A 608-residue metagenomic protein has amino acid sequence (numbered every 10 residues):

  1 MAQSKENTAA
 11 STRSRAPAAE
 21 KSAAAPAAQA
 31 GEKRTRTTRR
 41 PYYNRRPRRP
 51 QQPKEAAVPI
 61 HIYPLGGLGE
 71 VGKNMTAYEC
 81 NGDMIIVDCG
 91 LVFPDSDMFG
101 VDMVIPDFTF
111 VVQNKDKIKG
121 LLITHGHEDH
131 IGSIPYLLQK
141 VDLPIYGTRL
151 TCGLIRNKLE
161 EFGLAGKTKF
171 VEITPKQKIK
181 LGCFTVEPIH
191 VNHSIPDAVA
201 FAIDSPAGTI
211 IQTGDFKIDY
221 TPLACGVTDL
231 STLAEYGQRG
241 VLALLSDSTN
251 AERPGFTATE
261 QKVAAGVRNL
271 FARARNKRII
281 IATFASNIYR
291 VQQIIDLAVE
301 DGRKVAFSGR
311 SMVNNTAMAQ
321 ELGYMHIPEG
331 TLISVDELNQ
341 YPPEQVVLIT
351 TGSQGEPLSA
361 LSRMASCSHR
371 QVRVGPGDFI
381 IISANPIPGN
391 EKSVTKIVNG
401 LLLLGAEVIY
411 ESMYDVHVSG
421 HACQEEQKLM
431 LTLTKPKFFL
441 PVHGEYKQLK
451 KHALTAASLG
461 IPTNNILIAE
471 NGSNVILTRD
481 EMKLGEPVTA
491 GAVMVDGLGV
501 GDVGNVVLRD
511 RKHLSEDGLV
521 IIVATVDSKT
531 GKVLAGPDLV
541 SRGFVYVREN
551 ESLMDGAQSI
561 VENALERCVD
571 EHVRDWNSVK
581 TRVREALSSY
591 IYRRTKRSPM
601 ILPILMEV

Functional and structural regions predicted by a protein language model:
M1-K54: Intrinsically disordered, low-complexity RNA-associated tracts
R40-L122, H127-Y341, S359-R373, K392-K396: His/Asp/Glu-rich metal-coordinating catalytic cores of metallo-dependent phosphodiesterases/hydrolases acting on
L68, V92-D102, P106, K117-I118 (+5 more regions): A glycine- and charged-residue-rich anion-binding loop/surface
P144, L440, L602: Short glycine-rich phosphate-binding loop at a beta-alpha junction
L159, A456, I591: Conserved hydrophobic residues forming the short capping helix/wall of the S-adenosyl-L-methionine
T174, E470-G472, R597-I601: Short Gly/Ser/Thr- and Asp/Glu-enriched loop/turn motifs at secondary-structure junctions
R253-S383, I387-G556, I560-H572, K580 (+1 more regions): Hard-cation-handling environments
H572-V608: C-terminal tails and terminal domains of large nucleic-acid-associated and other macromolecular-machine proteins
